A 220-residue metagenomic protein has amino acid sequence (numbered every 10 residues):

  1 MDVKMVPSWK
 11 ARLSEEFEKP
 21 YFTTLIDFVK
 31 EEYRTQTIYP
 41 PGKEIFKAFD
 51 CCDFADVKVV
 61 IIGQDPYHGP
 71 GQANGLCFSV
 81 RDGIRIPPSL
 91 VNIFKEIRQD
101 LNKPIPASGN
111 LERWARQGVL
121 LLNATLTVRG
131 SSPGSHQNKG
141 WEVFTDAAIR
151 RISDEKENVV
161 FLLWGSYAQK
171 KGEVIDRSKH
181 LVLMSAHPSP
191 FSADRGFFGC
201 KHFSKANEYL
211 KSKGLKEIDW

Functional and structural regions predicted by a protein language model:
M1-L13: Generic N-terminal amphipathic, Lys/Arg-enriched alpha-helix
M5, S185-A186: Short acidic (Asp/Glu) and glycine-rich catalytic loops that position anionic groups and cofactors
E15-V160, Y167-K170, I175-D176, L181-M184 (+3 more regions): A polyanion-binding, active-site-adjacent surface
G199-C200, K213: Glycine-rich phosphate/nucleotide-binding loop
